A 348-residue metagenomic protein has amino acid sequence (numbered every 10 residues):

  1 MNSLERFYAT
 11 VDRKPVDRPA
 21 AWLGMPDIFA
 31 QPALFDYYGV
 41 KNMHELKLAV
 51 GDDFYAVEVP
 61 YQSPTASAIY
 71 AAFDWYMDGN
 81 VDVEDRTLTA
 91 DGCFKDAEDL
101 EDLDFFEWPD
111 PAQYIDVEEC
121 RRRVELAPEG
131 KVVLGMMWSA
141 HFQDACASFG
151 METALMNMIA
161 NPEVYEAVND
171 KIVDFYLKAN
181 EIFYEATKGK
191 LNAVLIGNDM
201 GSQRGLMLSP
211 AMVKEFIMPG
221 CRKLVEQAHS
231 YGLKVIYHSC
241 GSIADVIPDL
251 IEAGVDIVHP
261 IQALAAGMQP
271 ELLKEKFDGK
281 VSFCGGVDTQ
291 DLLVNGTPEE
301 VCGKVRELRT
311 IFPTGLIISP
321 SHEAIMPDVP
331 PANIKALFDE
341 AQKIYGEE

Functional and structural regions predicted by a protein language model:
M1-K41, D82-T89, F105-E348: Active-site loop segments of alpha/beta catalytic cores
A33-V40, S67-Y76: Glycine-rich loop at the start of a catalytic domain that most often binds anionic cofactors/ligands
K41-Y61, A186: Catalytic domains of carbohydrate-active enzymes, especially glycoside hydrolases
E45-K47, A56, D74-R86: N-acyltransferase acceptor-side catalytic subdomain
S67-Y70, T87-C93, E98, D144-S148: Short, conserved acidic/polar surface loops in the N-terminal third of protein domains
K95-D104, I196: Short, basic/glycine-rich phosphate-binding loops at helix/coil junctions that contact nucleotide phosphates
